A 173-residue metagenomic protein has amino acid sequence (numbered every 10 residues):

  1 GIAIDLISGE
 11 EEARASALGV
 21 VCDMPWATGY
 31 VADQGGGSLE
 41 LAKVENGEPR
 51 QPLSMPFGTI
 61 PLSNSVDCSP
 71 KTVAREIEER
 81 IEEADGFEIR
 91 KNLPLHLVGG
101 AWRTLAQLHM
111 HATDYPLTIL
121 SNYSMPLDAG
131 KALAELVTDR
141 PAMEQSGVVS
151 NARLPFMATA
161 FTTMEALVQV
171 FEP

Functional and structural regions predicted by a protein language model:
G1-T28, K43-P173: Helical "lid/coupling" subdomains associated with nucleotide-phosphate turnover
A32-S38, V98-A101: A short acidic Gly-Thr/Ser loop motif
